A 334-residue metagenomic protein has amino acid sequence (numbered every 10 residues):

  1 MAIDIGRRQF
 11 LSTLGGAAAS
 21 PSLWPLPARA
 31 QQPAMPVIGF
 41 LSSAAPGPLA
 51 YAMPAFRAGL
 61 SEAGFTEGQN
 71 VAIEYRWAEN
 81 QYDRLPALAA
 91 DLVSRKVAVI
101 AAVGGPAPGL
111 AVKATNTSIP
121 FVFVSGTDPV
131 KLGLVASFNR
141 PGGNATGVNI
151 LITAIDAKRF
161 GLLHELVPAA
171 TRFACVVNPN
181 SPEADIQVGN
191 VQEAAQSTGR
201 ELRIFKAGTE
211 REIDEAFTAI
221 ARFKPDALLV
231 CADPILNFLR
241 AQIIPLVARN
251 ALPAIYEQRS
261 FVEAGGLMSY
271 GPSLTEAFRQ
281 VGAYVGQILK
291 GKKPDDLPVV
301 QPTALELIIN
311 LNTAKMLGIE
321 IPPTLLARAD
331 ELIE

Functional and structural regions predicted by a protein language model:
M1-E334: Short hydrophobic alpha-helices and adjacent helix-cap/hinge residues
